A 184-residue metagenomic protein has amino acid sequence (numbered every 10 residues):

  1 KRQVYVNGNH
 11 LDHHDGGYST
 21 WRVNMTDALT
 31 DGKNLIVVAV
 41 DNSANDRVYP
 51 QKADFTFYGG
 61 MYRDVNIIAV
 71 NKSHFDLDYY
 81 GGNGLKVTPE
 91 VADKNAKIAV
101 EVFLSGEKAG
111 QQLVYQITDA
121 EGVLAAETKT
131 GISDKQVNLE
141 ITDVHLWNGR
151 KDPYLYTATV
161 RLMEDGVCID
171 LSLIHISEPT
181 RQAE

Functional and structural regions predicted by a protein language model:
K1-S177, R181: Secreted/periplasmic carbohydrate-active enzymes, especially glycoside hydrolases
